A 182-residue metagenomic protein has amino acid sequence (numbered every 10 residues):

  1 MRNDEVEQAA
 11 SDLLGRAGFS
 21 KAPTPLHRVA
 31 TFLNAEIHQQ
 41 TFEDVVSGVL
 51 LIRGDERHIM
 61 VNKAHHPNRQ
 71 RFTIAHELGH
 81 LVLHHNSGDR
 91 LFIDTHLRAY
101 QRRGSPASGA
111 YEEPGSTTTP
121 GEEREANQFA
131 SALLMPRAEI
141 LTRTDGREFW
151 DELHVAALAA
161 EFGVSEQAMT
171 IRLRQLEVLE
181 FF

Functional and structural regions predicted by a protein language model:
M1-F182: Active-site hotspot residues in diverse enzymes, especially metal/ion-binding acidic/histidine motifs
